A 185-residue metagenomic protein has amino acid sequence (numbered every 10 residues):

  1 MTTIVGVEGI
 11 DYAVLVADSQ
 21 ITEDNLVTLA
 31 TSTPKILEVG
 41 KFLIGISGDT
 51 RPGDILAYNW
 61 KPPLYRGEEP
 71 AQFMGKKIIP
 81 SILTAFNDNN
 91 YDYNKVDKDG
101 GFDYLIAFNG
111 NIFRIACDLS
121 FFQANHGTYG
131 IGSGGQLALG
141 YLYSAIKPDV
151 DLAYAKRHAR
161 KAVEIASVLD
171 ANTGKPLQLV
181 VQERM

Functional and structural regions predicted by a protein language model:
M1-K98, A124-R157, A171-Q178, Q182-E183: Conserved short S/T/G-enriched processing/targeting/catalytic segments and their helical context
D99-G130: Long, charge-patterned amphipathic alpha-helical coiled-coil/hairpin "stalk" segments used as oligomerization
H158-S167: Glycine-rich, mobile lid/loop segments that gate access to catalytic sites or pores
